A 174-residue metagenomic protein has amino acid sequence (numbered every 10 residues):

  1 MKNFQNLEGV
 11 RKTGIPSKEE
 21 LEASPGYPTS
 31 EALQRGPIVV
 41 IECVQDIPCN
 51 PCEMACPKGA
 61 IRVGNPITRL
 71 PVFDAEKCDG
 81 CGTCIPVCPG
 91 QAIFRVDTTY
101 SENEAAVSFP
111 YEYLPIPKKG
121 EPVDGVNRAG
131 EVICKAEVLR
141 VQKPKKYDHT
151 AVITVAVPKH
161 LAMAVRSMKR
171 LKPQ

Functional and structural regions predicted by a protein language model:
E19-L21, C49-C52, D79-E102: Short beta-strand/loop turn elements enriched in aromatics
G26-P48, I61-G80, D97-Y113: Ferredoxin-like iron-sulfur electron-transfer modules
A92, N127-I133: Short, charged beta-turn/beta-strand-edge "cap" motif at the junction between a beta-strand and an adjacent loop
I116-K118: Short, well-ordered loop/turn sites that connect or cap secondary structure elements
E131-K145: Short beta-strand-centered aromatic/proline hotspots
K143-V157: Short, solvent-exposed secondary-structure boundary/capping segments
S167-Q174: Intrinsically disordered, low-complexity, charged/polar segments
